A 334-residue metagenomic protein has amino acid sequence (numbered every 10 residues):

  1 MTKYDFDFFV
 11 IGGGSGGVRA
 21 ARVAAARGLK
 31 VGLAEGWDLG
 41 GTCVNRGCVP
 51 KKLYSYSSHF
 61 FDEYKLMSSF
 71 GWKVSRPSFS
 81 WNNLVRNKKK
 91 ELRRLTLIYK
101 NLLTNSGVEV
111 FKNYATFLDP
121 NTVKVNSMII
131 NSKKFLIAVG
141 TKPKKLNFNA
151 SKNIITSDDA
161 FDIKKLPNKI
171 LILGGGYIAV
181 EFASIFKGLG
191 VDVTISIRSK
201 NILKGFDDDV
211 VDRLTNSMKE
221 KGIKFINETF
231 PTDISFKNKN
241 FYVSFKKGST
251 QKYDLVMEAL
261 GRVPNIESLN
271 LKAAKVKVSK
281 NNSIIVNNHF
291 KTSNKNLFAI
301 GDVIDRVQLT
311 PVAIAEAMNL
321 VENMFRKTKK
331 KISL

Functional and structural regions predicted by a protein language model:
K3-Y4, V23, N45-I129, F206-T232: N-terminal Rossmann-like dinucleotide/flavin-binding domain of flavoprotein oxidoreductases that bind FAD/FMN
F6-L33, I178-G188: N-terminal Rossmann-like FAD-binding beta1-loop-alpha1 element of flavoenzymes
F9-I11, A25-R46, V191-I202: Glycine-rich FAD pyrophosphate-binding loop
G12-S15, G36-W37, L173-G176, F206 (+1 more regions): Glycine-rich Rossmann-fold phosphate-binding loop(s) that bind the pyrophosphate of adenine dinucleotide cofactors
C48, V139-I195, K272-A274, V278-S293: Glycine-rich dinucleotide-binding loop and its adjacent helix/turn
K90-T96, F161-D162, P167-L171, Y177-Y242 (+2 more regions): Rossmann-like dinucleotide-binding cores of NAD(P)H-dependent redox enzymes
E109-K112, T116-K124, I130, L189-N288: A Rossmann-like FAD-binding core segment of flavoenzymes
K152-L166, Q251-K331: FAD-site-proximal beta/loop scaffold in flavoenzymes
